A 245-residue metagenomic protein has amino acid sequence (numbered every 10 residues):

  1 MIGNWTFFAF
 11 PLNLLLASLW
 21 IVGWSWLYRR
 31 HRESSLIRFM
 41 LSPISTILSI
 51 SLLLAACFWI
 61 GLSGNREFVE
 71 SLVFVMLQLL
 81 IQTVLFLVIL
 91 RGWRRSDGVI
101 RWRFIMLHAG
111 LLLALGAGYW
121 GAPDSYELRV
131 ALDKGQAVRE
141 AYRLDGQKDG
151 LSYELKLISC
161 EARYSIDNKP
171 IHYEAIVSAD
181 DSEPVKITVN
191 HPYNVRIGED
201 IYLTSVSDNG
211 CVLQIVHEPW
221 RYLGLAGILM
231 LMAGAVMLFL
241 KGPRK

Functional and structural regions predicted by a protein language model:
M1-K245: Solvent-exposed, non-transmembrane regions of integral membrane proteins
